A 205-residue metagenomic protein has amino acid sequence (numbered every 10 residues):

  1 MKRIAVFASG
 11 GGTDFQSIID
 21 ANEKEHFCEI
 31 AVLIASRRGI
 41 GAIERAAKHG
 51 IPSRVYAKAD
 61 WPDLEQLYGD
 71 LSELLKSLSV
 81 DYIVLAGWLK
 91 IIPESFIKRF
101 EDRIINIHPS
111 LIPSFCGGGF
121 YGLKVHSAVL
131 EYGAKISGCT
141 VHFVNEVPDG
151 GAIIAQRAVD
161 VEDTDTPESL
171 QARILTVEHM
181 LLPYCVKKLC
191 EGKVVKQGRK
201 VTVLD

Functional and structural regions predicted by a protein language model:
M1-D205: One-carbon transfer enzymes
